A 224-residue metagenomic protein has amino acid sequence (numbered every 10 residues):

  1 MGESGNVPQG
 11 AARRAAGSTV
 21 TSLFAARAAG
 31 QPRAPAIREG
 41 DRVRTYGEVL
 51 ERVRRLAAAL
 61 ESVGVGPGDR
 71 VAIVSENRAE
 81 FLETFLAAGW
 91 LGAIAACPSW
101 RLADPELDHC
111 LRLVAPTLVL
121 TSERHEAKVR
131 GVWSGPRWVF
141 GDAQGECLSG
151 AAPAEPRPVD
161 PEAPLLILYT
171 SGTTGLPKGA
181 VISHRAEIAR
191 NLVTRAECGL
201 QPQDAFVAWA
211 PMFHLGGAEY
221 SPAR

Functional and structural regions predicted by a protein language model:
A16, V20, A25, R33-R78 (+2 more regions): Conserved AMP-binding/adenylate-forming core of the ANL superfamily
G17, P32-R33, A151-Y169, L176 (+1 more regions): Conserved pre-ATP/AMP-binding loop-to-beta segment of ANL
T45-G47, L165-A189: Conserved AMP-binding A3 loop
V53-R55, A180-Q201, W209-F213, E219: Conserved structural elements of the adenylate-forming
A72-V74, F81, F85, G89-L118 (+2 more regions): Short beta-strand->loop structural element characteristic of the AMP-binding/adenylate-forming
A87-L91, G216-R224: Conserved short alpha-helical elements in the N-terminal third of ANL/AMP-binding
L102-R130, A151, R190-V207: Conserved ATP-dependent adenylate/AMP-binding module captured primarily in the ANL superfamily
R124-P161, S171, L176: ANL superfamily adenylate-forming
